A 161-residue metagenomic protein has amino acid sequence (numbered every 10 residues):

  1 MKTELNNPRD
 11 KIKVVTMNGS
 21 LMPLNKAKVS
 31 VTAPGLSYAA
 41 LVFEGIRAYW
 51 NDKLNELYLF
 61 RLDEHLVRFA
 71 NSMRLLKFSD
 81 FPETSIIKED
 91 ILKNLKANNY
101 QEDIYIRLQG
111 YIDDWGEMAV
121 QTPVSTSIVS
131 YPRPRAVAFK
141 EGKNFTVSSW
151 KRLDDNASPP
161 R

Functional and structural regions predicted by a protein language model:
M1-S79, I86-K93, E117-R161: Helix-start/capping segments and mature chain N-termini
I87-W115: Short, acidic/charged, Gly/Pro-enriched secondary-structure junctions
